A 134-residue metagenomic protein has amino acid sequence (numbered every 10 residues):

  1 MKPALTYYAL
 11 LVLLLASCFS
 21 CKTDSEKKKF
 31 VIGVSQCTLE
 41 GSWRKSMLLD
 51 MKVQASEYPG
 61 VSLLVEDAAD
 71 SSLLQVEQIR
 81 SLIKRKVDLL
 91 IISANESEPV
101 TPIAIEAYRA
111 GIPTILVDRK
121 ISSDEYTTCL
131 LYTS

Functional and structural regions predicted by a protein language model:
M1-Y8: Bacterial N-terminal signal peptides that target proteins for export
S17-S20: C-terminal motif of bacterial Sec signal peptides marking the signal peptidase cleavage site
K22-V31: Bacterial Sec signal peptide processing site at the extreme N-terminus
G33-Q54, Y58, L63-S81, R85 (+1 more regions): Extracytoplasmic "Venus flytrap"
V87-A94, I115-V117: Periplasmic-binding protein-like
E98-G111: Catalytic-core regions built around general acid/base machinery
S123-T127: A short acidic, helix-capping loop that chelates divalent metal ions and anchors anionic groups
Y132-T133: Conserved small/polar residues in nucleotide/adenosyl-binding loops
